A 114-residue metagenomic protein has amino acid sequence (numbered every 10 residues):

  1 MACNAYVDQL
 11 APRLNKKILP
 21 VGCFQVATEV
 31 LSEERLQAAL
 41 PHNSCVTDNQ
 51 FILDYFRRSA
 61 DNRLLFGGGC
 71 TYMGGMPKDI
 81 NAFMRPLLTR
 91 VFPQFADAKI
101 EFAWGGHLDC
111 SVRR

Functional and structural regions predicted by a protein language model:
M1-E33, A38-R114: Active-site substrate-recognition segment that forms the wall of the catalytic cavity or substrate channel
